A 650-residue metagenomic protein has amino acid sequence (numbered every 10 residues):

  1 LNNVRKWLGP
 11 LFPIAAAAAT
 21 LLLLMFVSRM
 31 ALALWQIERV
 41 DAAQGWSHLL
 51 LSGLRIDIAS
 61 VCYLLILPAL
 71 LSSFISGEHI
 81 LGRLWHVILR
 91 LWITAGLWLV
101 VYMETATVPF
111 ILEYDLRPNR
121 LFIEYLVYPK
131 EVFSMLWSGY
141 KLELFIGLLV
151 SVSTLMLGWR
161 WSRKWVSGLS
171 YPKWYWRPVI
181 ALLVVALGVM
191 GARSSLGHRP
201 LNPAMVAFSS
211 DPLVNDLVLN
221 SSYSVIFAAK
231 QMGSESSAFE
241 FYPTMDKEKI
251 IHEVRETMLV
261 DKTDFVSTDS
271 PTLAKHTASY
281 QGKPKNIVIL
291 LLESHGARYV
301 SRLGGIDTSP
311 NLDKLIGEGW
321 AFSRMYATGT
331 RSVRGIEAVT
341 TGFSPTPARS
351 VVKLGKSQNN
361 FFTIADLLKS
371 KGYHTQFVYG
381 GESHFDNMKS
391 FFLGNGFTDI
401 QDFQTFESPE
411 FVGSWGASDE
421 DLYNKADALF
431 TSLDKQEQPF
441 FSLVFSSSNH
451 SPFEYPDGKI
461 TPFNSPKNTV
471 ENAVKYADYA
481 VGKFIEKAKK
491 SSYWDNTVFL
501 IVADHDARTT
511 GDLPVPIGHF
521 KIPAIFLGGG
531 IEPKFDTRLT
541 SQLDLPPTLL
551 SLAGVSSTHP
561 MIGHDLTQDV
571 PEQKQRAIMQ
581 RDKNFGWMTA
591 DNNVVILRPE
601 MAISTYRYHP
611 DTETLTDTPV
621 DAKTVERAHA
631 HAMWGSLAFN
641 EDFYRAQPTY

Functional and structural regions predicted by a protein language model:
N2-A238: Transmembrane and membrane-interface helices of multi-pass, inner-membrane envelope-modifying transferases
K6, P10, G45, L84 (+9 more regions): Exposed alpha-helical structural elements
L24, N119, P129-K130, L219-S222 (+7 more regions): Alpha-helix initiation and N-capping motif
S60, G82-R83, D115, S134 (+10 more regions): Glycine-centered secondary-structure boundary/capping sites
F74-W85, L112-D115, F122-P129, F133-W137 (+10 more regions): Short amphipathic alpha-helical patches
R83-L84, S237-E248, V351-K356, G563-H564: Short alpha-helical "patches" and their helix-cap loops
V218-Y223, F227-L273: The feature marks either
T257-Y650: Solvent-exposed soluble domains appended to multi-pass membrane proteins
